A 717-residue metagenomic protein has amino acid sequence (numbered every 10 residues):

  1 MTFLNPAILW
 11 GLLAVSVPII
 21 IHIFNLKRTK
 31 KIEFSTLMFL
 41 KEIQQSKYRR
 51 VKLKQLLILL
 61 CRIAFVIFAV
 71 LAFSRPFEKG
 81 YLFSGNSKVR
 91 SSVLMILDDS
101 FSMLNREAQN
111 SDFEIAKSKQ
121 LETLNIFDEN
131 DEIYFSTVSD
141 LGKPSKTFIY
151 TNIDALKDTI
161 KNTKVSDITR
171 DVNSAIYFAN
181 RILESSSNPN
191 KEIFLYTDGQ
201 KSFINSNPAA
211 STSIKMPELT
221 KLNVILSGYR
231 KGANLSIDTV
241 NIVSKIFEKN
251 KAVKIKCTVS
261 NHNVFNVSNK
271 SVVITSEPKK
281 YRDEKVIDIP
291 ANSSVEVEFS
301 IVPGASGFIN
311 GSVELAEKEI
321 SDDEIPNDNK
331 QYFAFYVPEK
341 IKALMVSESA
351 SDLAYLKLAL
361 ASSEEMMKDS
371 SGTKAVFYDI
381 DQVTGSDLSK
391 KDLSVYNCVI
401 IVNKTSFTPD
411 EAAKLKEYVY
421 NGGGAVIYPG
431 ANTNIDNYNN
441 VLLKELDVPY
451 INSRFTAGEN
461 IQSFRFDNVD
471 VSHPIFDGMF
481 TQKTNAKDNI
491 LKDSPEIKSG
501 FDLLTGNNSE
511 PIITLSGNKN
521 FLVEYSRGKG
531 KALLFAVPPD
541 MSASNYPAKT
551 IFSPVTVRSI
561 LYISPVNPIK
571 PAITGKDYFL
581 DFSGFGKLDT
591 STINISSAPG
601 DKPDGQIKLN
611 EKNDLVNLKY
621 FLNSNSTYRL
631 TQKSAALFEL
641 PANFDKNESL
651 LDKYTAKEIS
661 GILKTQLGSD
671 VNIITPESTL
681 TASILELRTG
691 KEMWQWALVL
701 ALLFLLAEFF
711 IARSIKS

Functional and structural regions predicted by a protein language model:
M1-L71, P676-E686: Juxtamembrane linker/hinge segments adjacent to transmembrane helices in membrane proteins
G85-K146, S174-N180, N190-T197, P338: Von Willebrand factor
M103-R106, P144-S174, P217, S227-G232 (+4 more regions): Short, charged loop segments at secondary-structure junctions
S187, K201-K221, L344, S351-V566 (+3 more regions): Acidic, S/T/G-rich, low-cysteine, solvent-exposed domains in lumenal/extracellular/periplasmic regions of secretory
E248-A252, P290-S294, D328, I573-S583 (+1 more regions): Solvent-exposed, conformationally flexible loop/turn segments
V259-N266: Asparagine-centered strand-capping/turn motif at beta-strand->loop junctions
P278-A305: Intrinsically disordered, low-complexity Pro/Gly/Ser/Thr-rich segments with frequent PxxP/GP/PP motifs and embedded
V383, S526-G528, A536-A543, A548-L705 (+2 more regions): Membrane-embedded catalytic interface detector for glycan/lipid assembly enzymes
